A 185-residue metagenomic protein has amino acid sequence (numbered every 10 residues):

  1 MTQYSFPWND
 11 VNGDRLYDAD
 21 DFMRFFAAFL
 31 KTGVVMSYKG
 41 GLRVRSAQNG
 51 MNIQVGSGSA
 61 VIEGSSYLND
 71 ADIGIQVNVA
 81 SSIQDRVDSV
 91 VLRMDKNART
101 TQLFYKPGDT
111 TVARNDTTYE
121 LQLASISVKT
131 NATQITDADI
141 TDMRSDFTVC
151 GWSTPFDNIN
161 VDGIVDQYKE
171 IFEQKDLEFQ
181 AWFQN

Functional and structural regions predicted by a protein language model:
M1-I62: N-terminal "first-domain core" detector
T2-N12, M51-N185: Beta-strand-rich solenoidal segments
